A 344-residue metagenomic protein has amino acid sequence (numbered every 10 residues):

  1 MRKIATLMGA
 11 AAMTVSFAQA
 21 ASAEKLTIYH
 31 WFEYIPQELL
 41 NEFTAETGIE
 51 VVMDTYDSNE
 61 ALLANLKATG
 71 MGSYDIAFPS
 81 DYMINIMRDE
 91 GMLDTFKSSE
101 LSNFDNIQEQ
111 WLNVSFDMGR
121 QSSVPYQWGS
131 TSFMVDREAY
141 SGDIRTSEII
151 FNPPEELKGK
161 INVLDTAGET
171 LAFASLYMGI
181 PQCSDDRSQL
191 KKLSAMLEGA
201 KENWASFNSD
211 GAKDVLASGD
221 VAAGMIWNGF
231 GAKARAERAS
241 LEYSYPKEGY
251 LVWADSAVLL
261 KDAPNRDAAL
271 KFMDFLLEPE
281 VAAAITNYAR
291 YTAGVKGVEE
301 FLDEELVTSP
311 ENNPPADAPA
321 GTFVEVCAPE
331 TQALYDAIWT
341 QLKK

Functional and structural regions predicted by a protein language model:
E24-I86: Early extracytoplasmic/lumenal segment of secretory-pathway proteins
Y74-F78, A205-S206, A222-W227, E242-Y243: Paired acidic/hydrophobic, glycine-rich loop segments that form the ligand-binding mouth/hinge of periplasmic-binding
F78-A217: Extracytoplasmic ligand-binding site segments that recognize negatively charged/polar headgroups
M83-I86, A217, A223-S240: A ligand-binding cleft/hinge motif common to bilobed small-molecule-binding domains
N106, L190-G199, R235-A263: Periplasmic-binding protein-like
S132-A139, S175-Y177, A254-A268, A284: A bilobed periplasmic-binding-protein/Venus flytrap-type ligand-binding module shared by bacterial periplasmic
D214, A316-K344: Conserved C-terminal helix/tail region of periplasmic/extracytoplasmic solute-binding proteins
L260-P319: Mature extracytoplasmic/periplasmic domains
